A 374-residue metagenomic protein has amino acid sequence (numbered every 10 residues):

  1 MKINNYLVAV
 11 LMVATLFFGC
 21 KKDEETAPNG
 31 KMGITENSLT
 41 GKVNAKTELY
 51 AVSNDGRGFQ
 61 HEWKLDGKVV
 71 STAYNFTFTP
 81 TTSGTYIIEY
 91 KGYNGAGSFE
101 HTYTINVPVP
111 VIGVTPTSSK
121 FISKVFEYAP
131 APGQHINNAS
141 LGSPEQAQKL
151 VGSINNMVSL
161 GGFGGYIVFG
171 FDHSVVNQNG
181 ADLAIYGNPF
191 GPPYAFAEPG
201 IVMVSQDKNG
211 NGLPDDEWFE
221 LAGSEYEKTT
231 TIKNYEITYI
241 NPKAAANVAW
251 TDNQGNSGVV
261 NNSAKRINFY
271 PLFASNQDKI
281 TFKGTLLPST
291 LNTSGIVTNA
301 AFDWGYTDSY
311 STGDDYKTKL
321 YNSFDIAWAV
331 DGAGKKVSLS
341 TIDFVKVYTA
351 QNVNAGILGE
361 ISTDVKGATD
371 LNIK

Functional and structural regions predicted by a protein language model:
K2-A45, A96-T104, V109-V114: Bacterial Sec-dependent N-terminal signal peptides
K42-D55: A short beta-strand segment in extracellular, disulfide-stabilized domains
D55-E62: Solvent-exposed loop segments of extracellular immunoglobulin-like
E62-T79: Surface-exposed, flexible coil segments in extracellular/virion-facing regions
G84-I88, D343: Exposed beta-strand face motif in extracellular beta-rich ectodomains
N106-E198, A222-K374: A domain-level signal for the mature, folded cores of soluble proteins
K208-E217: Acidic, glycine-anchored loop motifs typical of Ca2+
